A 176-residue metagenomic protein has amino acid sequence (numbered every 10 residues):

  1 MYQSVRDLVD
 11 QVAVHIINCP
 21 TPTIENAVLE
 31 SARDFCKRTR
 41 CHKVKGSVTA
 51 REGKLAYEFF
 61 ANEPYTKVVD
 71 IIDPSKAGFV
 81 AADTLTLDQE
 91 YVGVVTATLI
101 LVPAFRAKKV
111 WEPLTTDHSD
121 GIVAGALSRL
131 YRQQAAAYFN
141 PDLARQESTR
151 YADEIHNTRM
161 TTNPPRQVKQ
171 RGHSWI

Functional and structural regions predicted by a protein language model:
M1-D7, P22, N26, E30-K37 (+1 more regions): Internal mixed-charge
I16: Conserved catalytic/binding loops enriched for acidic/polar residues
C19: Residue-level signal for short amphipathic helical patches enriched in basic/charged and nearby hydrophobic residues
T39-C41: Long, low-complexity, acidic Ser/Pro- and Gly-enriched intrinsically disordered regions in large eukaryotic
K43-S47, T161-T162: Juxtamembrane/interface motifs at transmembrane-helix termini
K45-Y57: Solvent-exposed, conformationally flexible loop/turn segments
A56-S75: Solvent-exposed beta-hairpin/edge-strand motifs
